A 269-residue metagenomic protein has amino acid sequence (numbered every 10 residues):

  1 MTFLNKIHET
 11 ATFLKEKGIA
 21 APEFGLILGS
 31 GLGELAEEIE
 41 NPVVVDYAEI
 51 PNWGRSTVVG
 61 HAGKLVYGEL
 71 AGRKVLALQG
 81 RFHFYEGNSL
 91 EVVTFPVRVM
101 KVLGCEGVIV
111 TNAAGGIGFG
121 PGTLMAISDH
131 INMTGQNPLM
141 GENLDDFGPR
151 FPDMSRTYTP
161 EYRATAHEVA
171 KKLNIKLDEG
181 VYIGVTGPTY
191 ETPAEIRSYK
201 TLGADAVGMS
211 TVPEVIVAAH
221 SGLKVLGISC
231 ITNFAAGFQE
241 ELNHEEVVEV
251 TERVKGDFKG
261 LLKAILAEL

Functional and structural regions predicted by a protein language model:
M1-M154: Metabolite-binding pocket within alpha/beta catalytic cores that recognizes anionic/polar moieties
F13, K17, E161, T165-K176 (+1 more regions): Generic non-transmembrane alpha-helical segments
M100-G104, K200, A219: Non-catalytic positions within long, well-ordered alpha-helices that form the structural scaffold/packing of enzyme
E106, D205, K224: Short acidic/polar active-site loop segments enriched in Thr and Asp
R163, V169-D205: Active-site/ligand-binding-proximal alpha/beta "capping" segment
M209-E246: Zn-dependent metallopeptidase/amidohydrolase metal-coordination segment
A236-L269: His/Asp/Glu-rich mid-to-C-terminal helical/loop segments that flank catalytic regions of hydrolases
